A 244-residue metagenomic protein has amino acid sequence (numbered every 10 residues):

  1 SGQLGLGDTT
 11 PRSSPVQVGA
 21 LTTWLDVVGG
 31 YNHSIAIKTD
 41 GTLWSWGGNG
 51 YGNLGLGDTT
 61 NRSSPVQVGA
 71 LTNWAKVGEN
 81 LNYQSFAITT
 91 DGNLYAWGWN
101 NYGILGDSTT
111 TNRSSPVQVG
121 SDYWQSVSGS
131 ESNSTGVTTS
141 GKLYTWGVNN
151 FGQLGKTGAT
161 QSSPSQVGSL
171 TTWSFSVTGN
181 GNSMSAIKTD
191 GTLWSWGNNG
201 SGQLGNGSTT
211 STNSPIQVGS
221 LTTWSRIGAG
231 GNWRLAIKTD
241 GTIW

Functional and structural regions predicted by a protein language model:
S1-L25, K38-L43, L56-N73, T90-N93 (+5 more regions): Thr-biased low-complexity repeat/linker tracts and other Thr-enriched repetitive architectures
S1-S13, W46-S63, W97-S114, W146-S163 (+2 more regions): Short glycine/serine- and acidic-residue-enriched loop/turn motifs that recur at repeat junctions
V28, A36, G78, A87 (+7 more regions): Conserved beta-strand position repeated across blades of beta-propeller domains
N32, G41, N82-Y83, G92 (+6 more regions): Short coil/turn segments that connect the beta-strands within blades of beta-propeller domains
H33-A36, S45, Y83-A87, A96 (+6 more regions): Conserved core positions of repeat-based scaffolds
